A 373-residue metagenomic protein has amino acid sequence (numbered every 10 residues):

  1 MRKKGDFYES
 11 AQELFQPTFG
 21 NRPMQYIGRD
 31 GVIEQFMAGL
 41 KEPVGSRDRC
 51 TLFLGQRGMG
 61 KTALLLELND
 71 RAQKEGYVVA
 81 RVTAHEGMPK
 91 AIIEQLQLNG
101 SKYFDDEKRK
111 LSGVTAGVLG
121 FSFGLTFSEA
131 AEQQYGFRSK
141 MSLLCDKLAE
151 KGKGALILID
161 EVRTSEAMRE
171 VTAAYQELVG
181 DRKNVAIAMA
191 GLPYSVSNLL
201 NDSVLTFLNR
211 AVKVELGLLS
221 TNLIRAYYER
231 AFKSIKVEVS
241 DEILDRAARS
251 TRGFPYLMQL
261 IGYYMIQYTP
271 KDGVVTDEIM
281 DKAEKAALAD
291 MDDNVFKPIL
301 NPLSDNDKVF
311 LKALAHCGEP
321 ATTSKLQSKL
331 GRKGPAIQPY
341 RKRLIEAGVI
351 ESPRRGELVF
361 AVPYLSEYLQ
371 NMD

Functional and structural regions predicted by a protein language model:
M1-R49, Q95-L98, D105-D106, G113 (+1 more regions): A short, basic N-terminal segment
R2-F7, Q12-E13, G180, E242 (+2 more regions): C-terminal leucine-rich, beta-strand-based interaction scaffolds used for sensing/assembly
G45-E67: Walker A/P-loop nucleotide-binding motif
L66-M88: Conserved catalytic segments around the Walker B and adjacent sensor/switch elements of P-loop NTPase domains
L96-A149, K153: Conserved Walker-type P-loop NTP-binding/catalytic site
A130-Y194, N201-V204: Conserved Walker B catalytic segment
V212-L223: Conserved AAA+ ATPase "SRH/arginine-finger" region at the nucleotide-binding site
E229-N294: Amphipathic alpha-helical "lid/sensor" segments that cap RecA-like P-loop NTPase cores
